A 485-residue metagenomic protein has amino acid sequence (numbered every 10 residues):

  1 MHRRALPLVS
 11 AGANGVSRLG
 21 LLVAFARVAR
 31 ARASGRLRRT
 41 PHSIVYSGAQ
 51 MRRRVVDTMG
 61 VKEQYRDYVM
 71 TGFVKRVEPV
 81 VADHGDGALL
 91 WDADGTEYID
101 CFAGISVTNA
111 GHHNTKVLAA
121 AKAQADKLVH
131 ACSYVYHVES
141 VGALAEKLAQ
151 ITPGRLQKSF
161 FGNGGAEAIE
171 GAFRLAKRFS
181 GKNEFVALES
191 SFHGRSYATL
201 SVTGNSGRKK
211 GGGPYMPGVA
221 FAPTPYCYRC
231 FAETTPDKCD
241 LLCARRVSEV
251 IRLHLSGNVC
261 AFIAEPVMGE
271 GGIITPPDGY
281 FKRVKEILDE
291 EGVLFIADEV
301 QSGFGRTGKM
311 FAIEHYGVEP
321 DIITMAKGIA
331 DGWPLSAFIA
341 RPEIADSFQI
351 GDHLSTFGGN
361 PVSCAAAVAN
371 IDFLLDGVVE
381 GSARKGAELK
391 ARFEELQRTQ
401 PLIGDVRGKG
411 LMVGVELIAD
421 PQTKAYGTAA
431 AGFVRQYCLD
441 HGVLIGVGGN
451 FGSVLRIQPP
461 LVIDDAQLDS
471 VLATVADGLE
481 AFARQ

Functional and structural regions predicted by a protein language model:
H2-V9, V16-I44, R52: N-terminal mitochondrial targeting presequence
L8-A11, D67: Short N-terminal leader segment in a subset of presequences, especially plant chloroplast and some mitochondrial
R52-Q485: Conserved N-terminal phosphate-binding loop of PLP-dependent enzymes in the Aspartate aminotransferase
